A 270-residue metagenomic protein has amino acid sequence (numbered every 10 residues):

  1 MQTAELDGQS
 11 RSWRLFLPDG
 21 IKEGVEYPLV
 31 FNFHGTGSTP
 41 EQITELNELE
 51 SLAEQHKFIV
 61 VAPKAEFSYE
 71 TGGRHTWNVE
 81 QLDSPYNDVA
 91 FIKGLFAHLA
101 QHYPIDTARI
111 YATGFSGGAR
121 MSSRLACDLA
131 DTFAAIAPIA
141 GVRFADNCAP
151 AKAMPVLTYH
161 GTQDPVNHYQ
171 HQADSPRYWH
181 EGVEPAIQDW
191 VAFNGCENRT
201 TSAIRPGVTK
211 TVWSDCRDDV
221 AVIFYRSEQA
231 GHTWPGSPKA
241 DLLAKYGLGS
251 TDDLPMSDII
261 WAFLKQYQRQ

Functional and structural regions predicted by a protein language model:
M1-L29, E41-T44, Q55, I59 (+11 more regions): A domain-start/cap signature at the N-terminus of enzymes
Y27, G35-T39, A230: Active-site glycine-rich loops that stabilize anionic/oxyanionic intermediates across multiple enzyme folds
N32-G35, A62, R226: Structural cue for short, hydrophobic secondary-structure segments
K57-K64, P155: A fold-wide structural signal in alpha/beta-hydrolase
K64-N87: Cap/lid segment of the alpha/beta-hydrolase catalytic domain
A90-A108: Conserved acidic catalytic loop of the alpha/beta-hydrolase fold
T158-H160: Short beta-strand/loop motif that positions the catalytic acidic residue of the alpha/beta-hydrolase fold
T162-V222, A230-P255: Active-site-adjacent alpha-helix of alpha/beta-hydrolase-fold enzymes
